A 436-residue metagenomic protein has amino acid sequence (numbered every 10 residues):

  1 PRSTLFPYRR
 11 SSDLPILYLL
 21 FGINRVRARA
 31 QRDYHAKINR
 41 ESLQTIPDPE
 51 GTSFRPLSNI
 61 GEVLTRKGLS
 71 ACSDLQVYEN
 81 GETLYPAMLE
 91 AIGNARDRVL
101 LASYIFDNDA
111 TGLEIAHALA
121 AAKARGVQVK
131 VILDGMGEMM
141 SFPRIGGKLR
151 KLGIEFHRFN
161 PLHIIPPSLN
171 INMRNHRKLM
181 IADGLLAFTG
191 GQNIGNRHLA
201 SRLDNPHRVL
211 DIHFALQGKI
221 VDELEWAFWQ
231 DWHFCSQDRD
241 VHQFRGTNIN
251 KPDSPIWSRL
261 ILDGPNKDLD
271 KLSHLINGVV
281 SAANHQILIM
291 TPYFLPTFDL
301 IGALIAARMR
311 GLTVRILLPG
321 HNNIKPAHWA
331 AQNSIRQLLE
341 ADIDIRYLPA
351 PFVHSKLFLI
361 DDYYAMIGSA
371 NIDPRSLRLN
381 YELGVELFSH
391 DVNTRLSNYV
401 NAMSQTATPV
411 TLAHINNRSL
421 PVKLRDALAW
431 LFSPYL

Functional and structural regions predicted by a protein language model:
P1-S11: Short, small-residue-biased leader/transition segments that mark boundaries at the very start of proteins
R9-H274, G278, A282, N322 (+6 more regions): N-terminal localization/anchoring segments of enzymes in phospholipid and broader phosphate metabolism
D211, M290-T291: A short, conserved beta-strand element enriched in hydrophobic/aromatic residues
Y293-V314, P319-G320, I324: Helical hairpin unit composed of two closely spaced alpha helices linked by a short loop
G302, H328-Q332: Short glycine/threonine-rich loop-to-helix capping motif typified by GTGT followed within a few residues by an Asp-Pro
I345-P349: Active-site donor-binding acidic/aromatic loop of nucleotide-activated sugar and phosphosugar transferases involved
